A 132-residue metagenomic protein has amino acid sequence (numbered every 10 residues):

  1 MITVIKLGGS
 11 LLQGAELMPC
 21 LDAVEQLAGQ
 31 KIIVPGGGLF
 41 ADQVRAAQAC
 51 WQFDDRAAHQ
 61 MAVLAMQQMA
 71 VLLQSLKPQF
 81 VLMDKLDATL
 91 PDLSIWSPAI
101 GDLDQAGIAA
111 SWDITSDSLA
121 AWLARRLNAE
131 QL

Functional and structural regions predicted by a protein language model:
M1-L132: Nucleotide/pyrophosphate-binding catalytic subdomain
